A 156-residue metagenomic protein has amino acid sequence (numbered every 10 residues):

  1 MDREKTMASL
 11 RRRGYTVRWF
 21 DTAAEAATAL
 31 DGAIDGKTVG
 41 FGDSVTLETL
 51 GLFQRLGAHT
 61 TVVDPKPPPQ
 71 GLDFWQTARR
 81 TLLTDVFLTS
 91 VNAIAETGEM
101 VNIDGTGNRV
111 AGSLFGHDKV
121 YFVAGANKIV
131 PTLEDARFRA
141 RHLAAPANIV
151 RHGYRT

Functional and structural regions predicted by a protein language model:
D2-L88: N-terminal active-site beta-alpha-beta segment that forms phosphate/nucleotide-binding and substrate-recognition loops
L82-T156: Conserved phosphate- and dinucleotide-binding cores of soluble alpha/beta proteins, encompassing both enzyme active
